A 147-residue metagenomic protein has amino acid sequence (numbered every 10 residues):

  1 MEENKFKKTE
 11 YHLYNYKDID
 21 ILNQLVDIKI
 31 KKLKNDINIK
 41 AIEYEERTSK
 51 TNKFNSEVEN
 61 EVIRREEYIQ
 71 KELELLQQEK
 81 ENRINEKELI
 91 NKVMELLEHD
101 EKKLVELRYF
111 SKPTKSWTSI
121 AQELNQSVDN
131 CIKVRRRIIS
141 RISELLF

Functional and structural regions predicted by a protein language model:
M1-V93, F147: N-terminal interaction/assembly modules
N35, P113-K115, I142: A short hydrophobic/aromatic micro-motif that marks alpha-helical segments and, especially, helix-coil
E86-L89, L97-E101, V134: N-terminal positioning helix adjacent to the helix-turn-helix/winged-helix DNA-binding module
L97-K115: Short amphipathic alpha helix immediately N-terminal
K112-D129: Helix-turn-helix DNA-binding module
L124-F147: DNA-recognition helix of helix-turn-helix
